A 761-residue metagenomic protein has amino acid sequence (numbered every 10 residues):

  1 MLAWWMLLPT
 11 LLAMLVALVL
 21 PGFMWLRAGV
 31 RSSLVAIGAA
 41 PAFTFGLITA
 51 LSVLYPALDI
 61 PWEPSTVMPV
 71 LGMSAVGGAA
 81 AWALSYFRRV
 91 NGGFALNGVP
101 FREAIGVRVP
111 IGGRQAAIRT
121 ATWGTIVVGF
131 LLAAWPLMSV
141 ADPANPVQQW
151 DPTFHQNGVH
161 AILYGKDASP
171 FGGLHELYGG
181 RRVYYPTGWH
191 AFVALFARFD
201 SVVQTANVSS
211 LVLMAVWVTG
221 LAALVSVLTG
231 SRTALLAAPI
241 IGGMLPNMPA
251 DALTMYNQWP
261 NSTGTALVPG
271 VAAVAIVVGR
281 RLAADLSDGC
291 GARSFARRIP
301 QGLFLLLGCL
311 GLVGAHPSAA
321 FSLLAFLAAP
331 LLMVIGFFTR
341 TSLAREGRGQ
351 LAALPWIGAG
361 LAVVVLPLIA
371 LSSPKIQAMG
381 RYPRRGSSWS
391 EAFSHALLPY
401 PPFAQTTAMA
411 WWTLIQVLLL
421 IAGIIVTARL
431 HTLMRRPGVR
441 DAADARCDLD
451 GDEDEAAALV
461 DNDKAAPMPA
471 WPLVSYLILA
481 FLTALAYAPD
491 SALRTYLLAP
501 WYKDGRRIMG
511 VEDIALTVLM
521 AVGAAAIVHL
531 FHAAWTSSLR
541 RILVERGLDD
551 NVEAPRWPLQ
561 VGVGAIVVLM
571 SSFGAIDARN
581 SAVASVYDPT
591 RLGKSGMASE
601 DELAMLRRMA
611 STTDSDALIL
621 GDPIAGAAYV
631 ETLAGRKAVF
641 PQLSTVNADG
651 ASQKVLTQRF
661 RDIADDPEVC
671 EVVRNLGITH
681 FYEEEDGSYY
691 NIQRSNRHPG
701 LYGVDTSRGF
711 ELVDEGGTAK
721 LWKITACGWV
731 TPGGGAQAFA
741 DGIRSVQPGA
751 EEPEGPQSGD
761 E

Functional and structural regions predicted by a protein language model:
M1-R114, C447: Membrane-embedded, hydrophobic transmembrane alpha-helices
A13-V16, L569-E761: Extracytoplasmic
L58-V67, P143-Q148, P249-T263, Y382-A404 (+5 more regions): Membrane-helix boundary/interfacial segments in multi-pass membrane proteins
T125-A266, L286-A292, A584-G596: Active-site lumenal/periplasmic loops and adjacent helix-entry segments of GT-C-fold, multi-pass membrane
F171, L177-Y185, G347-M434: Periplasmic/ER-lumenal interhelical loops and adjacent helix-loop junctions in multi-pass membrane proteins
D288, L323-A359: Perimembrane helix-loop-helix junctions
D288-P317: Membrane-interface alpha helices of multi-pass inner-membrane proteins
T413-L473: Hydrophobic, aromatic-rich transmembrane alpha-helices and their immediate juxtamembrane boundary segments
